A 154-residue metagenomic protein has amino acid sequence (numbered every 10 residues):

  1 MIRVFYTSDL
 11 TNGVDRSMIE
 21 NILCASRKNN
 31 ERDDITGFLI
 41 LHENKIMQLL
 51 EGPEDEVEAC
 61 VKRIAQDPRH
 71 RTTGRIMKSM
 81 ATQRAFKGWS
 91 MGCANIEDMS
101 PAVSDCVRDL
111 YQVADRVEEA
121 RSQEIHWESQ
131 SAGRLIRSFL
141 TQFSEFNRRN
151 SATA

Functional and structural regions predicted by a protein language model:
M1-A154: Charge-rich, low-complexity N-terminal segments
